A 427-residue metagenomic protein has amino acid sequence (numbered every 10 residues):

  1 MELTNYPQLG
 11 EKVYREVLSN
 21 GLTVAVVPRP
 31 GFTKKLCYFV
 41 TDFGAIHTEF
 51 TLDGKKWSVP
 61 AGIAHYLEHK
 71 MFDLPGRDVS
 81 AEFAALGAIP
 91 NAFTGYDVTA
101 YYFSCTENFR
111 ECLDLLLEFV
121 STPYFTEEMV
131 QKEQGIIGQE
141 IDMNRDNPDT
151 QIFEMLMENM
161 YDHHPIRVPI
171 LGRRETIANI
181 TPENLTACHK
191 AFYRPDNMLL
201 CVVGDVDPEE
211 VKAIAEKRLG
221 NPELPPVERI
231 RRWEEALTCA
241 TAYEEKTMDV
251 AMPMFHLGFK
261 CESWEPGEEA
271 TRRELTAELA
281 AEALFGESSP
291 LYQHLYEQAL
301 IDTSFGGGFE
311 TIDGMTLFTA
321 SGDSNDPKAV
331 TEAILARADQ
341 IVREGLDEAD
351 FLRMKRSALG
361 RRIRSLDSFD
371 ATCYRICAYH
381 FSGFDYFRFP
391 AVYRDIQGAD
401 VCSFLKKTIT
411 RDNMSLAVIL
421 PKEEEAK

Functional and structural regions predicted by a protein language model:
M1-D78, T186-H294, L335, M414-K427: His/Glu-rich zincin catalytic helix
E2-R15, N159-M198, R232-E234, R362 (+1 more regions): Histidine-acidic residue clusters that define the catalytic metal-binding segment of zinc metallopeptidase domains
V27, F32-F50, G62, D78-V120 (+6 more regions): M16 family metallopeptidases and their MPP-like homologs
D114, E183, A187-A191, E209-G220 (+9 more regions): Replace "anionic and nucleotidyl ligands
S121-E128: Short, polar/flexible loop-turn hinges at active-site or ligand-entry regions and domain interfaces
E140-N144, R232-D249, R356-S365: Short, conserved secondary-structure transition motifs
P148-I152: Mid-domain, small-residue-enriched loop/turn segments at the edges of structured enzyme/sensor domains
